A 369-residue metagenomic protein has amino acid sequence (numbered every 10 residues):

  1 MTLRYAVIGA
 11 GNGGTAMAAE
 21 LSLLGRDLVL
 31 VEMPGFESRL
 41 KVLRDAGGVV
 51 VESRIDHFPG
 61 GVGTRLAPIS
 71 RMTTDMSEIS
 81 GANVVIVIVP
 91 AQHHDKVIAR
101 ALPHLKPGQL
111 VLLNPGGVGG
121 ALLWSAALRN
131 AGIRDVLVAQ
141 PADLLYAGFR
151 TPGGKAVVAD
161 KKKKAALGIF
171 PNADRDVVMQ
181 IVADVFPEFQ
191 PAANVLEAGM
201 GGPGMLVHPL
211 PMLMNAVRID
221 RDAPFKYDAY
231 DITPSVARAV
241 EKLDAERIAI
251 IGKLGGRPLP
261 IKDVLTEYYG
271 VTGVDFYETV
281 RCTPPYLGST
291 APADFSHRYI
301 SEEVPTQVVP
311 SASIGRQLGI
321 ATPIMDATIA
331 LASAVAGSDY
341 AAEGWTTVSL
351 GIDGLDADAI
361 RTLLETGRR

Functional and structural regions predicted by a protein language model:
M1-F58: NAD(P)+-binding Rossmann beta1-loop-alpha1 motif at the extreme N-terminus of oxidoreductases
L3, V136, K163-A165: Nucleotide donor/acceptor-binding cores
G60-L112: Rossmann-like NAD(P)-binding element
A91-P152: Rossmann-like NAD(P)(H) cofactor-binding subdomain of soluble oxidoreductases
P152-K226, Y230-V264: Internal alpha-helical scaffold of NAD(P)-dependent oxidoreductase catalytic cores
A237-R369: NAD(P)-dependent Rossmann-like dehydrogenase/reductase catalytic/cofactor-binding core
